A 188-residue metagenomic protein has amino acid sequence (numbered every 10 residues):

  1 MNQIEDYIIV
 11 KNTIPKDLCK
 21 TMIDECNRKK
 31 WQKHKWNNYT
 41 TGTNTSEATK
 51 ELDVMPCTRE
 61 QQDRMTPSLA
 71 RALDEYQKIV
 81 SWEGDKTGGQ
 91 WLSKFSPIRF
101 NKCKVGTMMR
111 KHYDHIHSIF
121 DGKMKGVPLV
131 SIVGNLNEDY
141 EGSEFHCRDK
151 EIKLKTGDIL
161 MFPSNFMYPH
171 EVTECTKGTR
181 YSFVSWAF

Functional and structural regions predicted by a protein language model:
M1-I159, M167-F188: Fe(II)/2-oxoglutarate oxygenase catalytic core
